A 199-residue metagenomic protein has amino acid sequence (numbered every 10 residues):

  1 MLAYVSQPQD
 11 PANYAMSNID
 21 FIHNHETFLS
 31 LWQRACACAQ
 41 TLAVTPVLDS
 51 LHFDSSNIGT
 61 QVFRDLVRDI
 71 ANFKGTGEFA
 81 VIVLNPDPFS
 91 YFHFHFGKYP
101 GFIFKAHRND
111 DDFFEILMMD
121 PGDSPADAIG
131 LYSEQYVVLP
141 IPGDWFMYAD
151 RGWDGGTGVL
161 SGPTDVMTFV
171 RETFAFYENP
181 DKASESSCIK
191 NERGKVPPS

Functional and structural regions predicted by a protein language model:
M1-S199: Structured alpha/beta or helical-core interaction and ligand-binding surfaces enriched in interleaved
